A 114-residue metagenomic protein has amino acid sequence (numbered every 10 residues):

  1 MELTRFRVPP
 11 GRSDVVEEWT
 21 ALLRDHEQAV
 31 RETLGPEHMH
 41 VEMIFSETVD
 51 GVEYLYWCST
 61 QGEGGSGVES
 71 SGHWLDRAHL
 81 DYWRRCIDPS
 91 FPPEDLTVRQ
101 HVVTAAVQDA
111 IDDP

Functional and structural regions predicted by a protein language model:
M1-E47: A contiguous binding-surface segment within folded domains or other stable secondary-structure elements
E2-R7, V16, E42-W74: Short, well-ordered beta-strand segments in beta-rich or mixed alpha/beta enzyme and ligand-binding folds
Q28-V41, T60-V102: An amphipathic, aromatic/His-enriched active-site/gating alpha helix that lines ligand/cofactor pockets
V102-P114: Short, charged, intrinsically disordered terminal tails
